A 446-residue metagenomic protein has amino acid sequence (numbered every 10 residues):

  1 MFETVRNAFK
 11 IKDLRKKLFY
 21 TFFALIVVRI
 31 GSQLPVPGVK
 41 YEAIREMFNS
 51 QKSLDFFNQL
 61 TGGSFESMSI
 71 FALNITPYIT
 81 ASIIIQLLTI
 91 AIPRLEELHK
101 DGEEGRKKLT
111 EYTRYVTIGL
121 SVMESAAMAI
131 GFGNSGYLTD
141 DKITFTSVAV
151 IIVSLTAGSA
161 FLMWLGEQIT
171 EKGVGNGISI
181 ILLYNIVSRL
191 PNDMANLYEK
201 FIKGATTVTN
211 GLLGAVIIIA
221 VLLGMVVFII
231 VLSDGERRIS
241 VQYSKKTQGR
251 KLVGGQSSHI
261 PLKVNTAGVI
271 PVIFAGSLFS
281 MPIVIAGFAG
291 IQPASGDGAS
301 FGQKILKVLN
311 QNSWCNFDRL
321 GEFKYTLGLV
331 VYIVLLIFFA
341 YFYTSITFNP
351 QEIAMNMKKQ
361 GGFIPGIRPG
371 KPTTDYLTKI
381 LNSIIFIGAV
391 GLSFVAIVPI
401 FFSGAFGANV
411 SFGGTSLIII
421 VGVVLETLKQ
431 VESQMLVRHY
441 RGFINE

Functional and structural regions predicted by a protein language model:
M1-H99, E104-E446: N-terminal cationic and glycine-rich segments that engage phosphates or anionic surfaces
